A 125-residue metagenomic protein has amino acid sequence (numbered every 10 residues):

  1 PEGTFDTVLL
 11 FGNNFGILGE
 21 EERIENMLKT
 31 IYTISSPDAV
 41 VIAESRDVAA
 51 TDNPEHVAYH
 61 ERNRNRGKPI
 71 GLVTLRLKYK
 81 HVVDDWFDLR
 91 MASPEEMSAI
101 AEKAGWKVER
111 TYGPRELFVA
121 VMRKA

Functional and structural regions predicted by a protein language model:
P1-E2, T51, E116-V119: Short secondary-structure capping/turn micro-motifs that flank functional sites
G3-N26: A short SAM/SAH-binding and catalytic strip from SAM-dependent methyltransferases
V8, A58, R123-A125: Short low-complexity, flexible loop/linker segments enriched in glycine and/or proline with clustered acidic
E22-V40: A short glycine-rich, Lys/Arg-flanked "PGG" loop and its adjoining helix->strand segment in the class I
S36-E96: SAM-dependent methyltransferase
I100-A125: Core SAM-dependent methyltransferase catalytic element
